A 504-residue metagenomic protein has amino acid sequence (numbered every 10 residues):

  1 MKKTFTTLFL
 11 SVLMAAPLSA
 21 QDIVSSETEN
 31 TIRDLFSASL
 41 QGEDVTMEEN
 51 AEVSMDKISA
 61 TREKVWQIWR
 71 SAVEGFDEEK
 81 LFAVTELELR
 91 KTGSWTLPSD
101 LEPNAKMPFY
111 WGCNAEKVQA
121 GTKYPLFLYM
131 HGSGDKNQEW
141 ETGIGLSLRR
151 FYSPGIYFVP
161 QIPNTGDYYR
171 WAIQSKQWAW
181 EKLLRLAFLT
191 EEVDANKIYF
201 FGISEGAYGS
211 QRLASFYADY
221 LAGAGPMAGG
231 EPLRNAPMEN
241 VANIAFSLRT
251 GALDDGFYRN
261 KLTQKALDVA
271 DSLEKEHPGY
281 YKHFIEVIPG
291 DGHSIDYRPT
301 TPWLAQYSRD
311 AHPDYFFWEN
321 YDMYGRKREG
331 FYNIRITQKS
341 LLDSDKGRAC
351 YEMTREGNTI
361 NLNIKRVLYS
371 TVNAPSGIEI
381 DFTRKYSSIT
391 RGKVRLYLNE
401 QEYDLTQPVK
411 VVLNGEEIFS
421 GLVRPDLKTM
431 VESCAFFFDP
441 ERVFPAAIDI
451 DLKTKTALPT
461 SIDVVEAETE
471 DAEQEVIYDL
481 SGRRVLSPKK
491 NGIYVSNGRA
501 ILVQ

Functional and structural regions predicted by a protein language model:
K3, N491-Q504: C-terminal tail/sorting-segment detector
T7-A16: Bacterial N-terminal signal peptides
Q21-Y124, F419-A457: A domain-start/cap signature at the N-terminus of enzymes
D22-E49, S272-L458: Alpha/beta-hydrolase-fold serine-hydrolase catalytic core, especially in secreted/extracellular enzymes
K123-L189: Active-site machinery of serine-nucleophile hydrolases
D135, L189-T190, N196-A242: Primarily recognizes the serine-hydrolase "nucleophile elbow" in alpha/beta-hydrolase and SGNH/GDSL folds
G223-S308: The feature captures the conserved acid-bearing segment of alpha/beta-hydrolase catalytic domains
A457-S481: Residue-level detector of functionally pivotal "anchor" positions at catalytic/ligand-binding pockets or at interdomain
